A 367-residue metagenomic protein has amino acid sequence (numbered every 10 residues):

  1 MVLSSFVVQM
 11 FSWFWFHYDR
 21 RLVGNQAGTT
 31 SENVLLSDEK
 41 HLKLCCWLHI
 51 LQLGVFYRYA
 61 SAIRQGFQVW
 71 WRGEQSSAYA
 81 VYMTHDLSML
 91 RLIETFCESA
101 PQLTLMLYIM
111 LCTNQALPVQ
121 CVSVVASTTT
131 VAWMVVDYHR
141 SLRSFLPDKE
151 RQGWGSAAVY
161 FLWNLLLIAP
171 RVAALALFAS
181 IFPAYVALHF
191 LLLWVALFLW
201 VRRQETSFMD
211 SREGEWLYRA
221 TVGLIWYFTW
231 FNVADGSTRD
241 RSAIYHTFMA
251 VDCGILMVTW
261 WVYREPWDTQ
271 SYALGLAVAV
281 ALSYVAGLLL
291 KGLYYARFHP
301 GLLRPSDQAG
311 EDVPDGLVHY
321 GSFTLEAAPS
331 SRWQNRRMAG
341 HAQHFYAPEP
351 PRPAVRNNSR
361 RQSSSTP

Functional and structural regions predicted by a protein language model:
M1, L103-S123, H139-P147, A169-L191 (+3 more regions): Membrane-lumen (extracellular) interface motif
M1-Y82, R151-G155, F208: N-terminal signal-anchor/initial transmembrane insertion module of eukaryotic multi-pass membrane proteins
V2-F11, L92-L107, C121-V135, A158-A173 (+4 more regions): Hydrophobic alpha-helical cores of multi-pass transmembrane domains in eukaryotic membrane proteins
S5-F6, C45-H49, A78-Y82, M89 (+1 more regions): Hydrophobic alpha-helical transmembrane segments corresponding to the first two to three helices of multi-pass helical
W13-V23, A132-L146, L199-D210, A234-D240 (+1 more regions): Transmembrane-helix exit/juxtamembrane "anchor" motif
N33-K40, A78-M89, I109, D148-V159 (+1 more regions): Juxtamembrane membrane-interface segments at transmembrane-helix boundaries in membrane proteins
G66-Y79, S99-T104, S141-P147: Membrane-proximal N-terminal segments immediately preceding the first transmembrane helix
F231, D235-T238, F248, I255-T269 (+1 more regions): Extended, intrinsically disordered cytoplasmic tails
